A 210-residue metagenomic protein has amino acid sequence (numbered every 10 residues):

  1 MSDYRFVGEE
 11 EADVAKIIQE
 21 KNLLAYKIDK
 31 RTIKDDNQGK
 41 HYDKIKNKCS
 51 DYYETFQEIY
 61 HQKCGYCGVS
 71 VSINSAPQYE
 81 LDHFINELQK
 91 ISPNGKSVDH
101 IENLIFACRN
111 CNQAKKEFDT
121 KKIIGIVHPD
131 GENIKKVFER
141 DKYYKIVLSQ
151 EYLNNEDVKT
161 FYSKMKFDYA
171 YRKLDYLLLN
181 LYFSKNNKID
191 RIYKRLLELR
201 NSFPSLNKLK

Functional and structural regions predicted by a protein language model:
M1-V7: Extended, low-complexity, charged intrinsically disordered regions
S2, A12, K16-Y66, K90-V98: Short, charged surface segments at domain edges that flank catalytic/cofactor-binding sites
A12-L23, V127, S163, K194-N201: Polar/charged alpha-helical tracts
Q62, P77, D82, Y143-K145: Beta-strand-connecting loop/turn residues
G68, R109-N112: Cys/His-coordinated zinc-binding microdomains
V69-F106, E117-K136: Histidine-centered nuclease catalytic patch
I124-N180: Helix-loop elements that line ligand-binding/catalytic pockets
E156-K210: C-terminal, charged low-complexity interaction regions
